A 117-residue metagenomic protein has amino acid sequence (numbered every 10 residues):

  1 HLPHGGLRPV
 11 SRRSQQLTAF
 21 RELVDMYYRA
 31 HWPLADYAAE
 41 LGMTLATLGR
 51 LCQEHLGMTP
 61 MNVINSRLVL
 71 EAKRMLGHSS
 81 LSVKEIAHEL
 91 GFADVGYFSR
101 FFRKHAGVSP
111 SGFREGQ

Functional and structural regions predicted by a protein language model:
H1-E22, M26-L41, E54-T59, S66: Short, Lys/Arg-enriched, Trp-marked, Pro/Gly-tolerant hinge/linker segments that flank
A19-E22, R74, R100: Generic recognition of well-ordered alpha-helical segments within structured catalytic/regulatory domains
A35, A46, S82-E85, V95-G96 (+1 more regions): Residues within helix-turn-helix
E40, E89-L90, H105: Residues within the alpha-helical elements of helix-turn-helix
L48, Y97-F98, F102: Short hydrophobic/aromatic patch on the recognition helix
E54-V95, E115-Q117: Terminal helix-turn-helix DNA-binding modules in bacterial transcription factors
R100-Q117: …primarily DNA-binding HTH/wHTH and HhH modules…
